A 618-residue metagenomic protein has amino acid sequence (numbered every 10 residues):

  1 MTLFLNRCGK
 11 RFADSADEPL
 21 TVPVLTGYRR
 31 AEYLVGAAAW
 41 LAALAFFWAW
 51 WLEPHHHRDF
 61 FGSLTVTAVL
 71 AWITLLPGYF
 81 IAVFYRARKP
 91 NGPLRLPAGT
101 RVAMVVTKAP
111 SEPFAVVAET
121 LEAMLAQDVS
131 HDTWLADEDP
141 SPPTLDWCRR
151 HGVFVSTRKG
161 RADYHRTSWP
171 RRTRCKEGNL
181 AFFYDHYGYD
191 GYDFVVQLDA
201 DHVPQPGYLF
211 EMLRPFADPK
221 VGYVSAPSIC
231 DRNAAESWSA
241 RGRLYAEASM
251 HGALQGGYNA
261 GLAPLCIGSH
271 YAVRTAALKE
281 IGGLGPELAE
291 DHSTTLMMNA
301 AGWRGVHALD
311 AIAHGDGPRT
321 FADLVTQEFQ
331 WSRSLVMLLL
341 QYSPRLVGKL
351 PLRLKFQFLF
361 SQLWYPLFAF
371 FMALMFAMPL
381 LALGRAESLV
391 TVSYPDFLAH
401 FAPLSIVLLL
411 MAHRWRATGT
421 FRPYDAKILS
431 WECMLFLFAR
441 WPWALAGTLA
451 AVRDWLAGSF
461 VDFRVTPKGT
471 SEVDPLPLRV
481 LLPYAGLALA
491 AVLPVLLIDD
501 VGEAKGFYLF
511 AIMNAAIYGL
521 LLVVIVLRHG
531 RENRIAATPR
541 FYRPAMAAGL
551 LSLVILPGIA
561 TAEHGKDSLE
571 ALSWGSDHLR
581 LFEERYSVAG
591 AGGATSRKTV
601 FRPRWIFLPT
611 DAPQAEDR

Functional and structural regions predicted by a protein language model:
L5-E122: N-proximal low-complexity "stem/linker" segments adjacent to membrane-targeting elements
A45-A71, V83-R86, P93-L96, W364-A457 (+1 more regions): Membrane-embedded multi-pass helical conduit in multi-pass membrane proteins, especially envelope-biosynthetic
E119-H131: Short, acidic, metal-binding catalytic loop of nucleotide-sugar glycosyltransferases
D137-L145, R149, G160-A162: A conserved acidic beta->alpha catalytic loop
V155-Y192, P206-L288, N299-A300, G317 (+1 more regions): Long helical/loop segments within the catalytic core of UDP-sugar-dependent glycosyltransferases, especially the large
V195: Short aromatic/hydrophobic "clamp" motif used to bind/position activated sugar donors
L198-V203: The conserved acidic donor/metal-binding loop of glycosyltransferases
P286, T295-A313: Catalytic donor-sugar/metal-binding loop of nucleotide-sugar-dependent glycosyltransferases
